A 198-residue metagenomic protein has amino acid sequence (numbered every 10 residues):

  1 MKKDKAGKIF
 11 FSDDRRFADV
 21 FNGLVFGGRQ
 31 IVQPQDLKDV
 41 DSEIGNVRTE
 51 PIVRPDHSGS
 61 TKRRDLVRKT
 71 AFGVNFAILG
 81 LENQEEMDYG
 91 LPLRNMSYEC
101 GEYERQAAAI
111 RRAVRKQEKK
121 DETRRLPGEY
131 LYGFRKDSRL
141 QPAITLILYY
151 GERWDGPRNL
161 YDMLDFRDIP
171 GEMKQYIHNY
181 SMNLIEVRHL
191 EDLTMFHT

Functional and structural regions predicted by a protein language model:
M1-T198: Conserved single-residue anchors adjacent to enzymatic active/cofactor-binding motifs
